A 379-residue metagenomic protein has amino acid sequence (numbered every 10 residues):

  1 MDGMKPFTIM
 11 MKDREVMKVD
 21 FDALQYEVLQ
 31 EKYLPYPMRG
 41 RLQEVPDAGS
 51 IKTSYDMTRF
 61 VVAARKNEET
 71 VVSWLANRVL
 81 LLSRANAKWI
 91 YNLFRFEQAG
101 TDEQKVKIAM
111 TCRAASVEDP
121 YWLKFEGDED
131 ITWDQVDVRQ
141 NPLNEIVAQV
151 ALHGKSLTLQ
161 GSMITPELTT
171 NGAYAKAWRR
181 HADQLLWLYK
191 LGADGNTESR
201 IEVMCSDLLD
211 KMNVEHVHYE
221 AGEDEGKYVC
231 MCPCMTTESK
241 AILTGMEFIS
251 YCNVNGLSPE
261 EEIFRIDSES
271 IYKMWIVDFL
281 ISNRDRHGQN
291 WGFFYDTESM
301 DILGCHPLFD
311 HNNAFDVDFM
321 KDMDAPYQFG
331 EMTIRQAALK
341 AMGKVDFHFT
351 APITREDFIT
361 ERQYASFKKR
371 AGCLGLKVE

Functional and structural regions predicted by a protein language model:
M1-I276, L280-S282, G288, F294-E379: Phosphate/dinucleotide-binding and metal-coordinating scaffold of catalytic cores in nucleotide-dependent enzymes
